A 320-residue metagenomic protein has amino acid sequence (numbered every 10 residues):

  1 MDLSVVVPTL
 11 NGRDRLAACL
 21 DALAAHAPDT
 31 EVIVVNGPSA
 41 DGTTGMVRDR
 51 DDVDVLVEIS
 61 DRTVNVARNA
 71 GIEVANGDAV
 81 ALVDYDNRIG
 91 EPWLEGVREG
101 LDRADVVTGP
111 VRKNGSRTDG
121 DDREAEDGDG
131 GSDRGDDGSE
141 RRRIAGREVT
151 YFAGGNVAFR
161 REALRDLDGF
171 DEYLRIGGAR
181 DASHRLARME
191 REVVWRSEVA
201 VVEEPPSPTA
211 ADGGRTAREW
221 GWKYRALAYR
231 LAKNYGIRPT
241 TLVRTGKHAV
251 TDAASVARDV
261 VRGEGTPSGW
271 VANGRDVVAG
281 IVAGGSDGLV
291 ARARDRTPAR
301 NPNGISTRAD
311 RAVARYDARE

Functional and structural regions predicted by a protein language model:
D2-S4, E31, D181: Cell-envelope/extracellular polymer assembly enzymes that use nucleotide-activated donors
L10-A27: Short, well-formed alpha-helical segments that are part of the catalytic scaffolds of diverse glycosyltransferases
L16-A18, D41-D49, P92: Acidic helix N-cap motif at the loop->helix transition within catalytic regions of sugar-transfer enzymes
G45, E58-A75, G96: Glycine-rich, basic loop-to-helix element that forms the pyrophosphate-binding segment of sugar-nucleotide handling
V80: Short aromatic/hydrophobic "clamp" motif used to bind/position activated sugar donors
R88-D121, E126-D129: Conserved donor NDP-sugar-binding/catalytic core segment of glycosyltransferases
G155-F159, A163-D168, Y173-A200, P205: A short, conserved alpha-helix in the catalytic core of glycosyltransferases
R218-A226, G236-E320: Non-catalytic, C-terminal membrane-associated alpha-helical segments of glycosyltransferases
